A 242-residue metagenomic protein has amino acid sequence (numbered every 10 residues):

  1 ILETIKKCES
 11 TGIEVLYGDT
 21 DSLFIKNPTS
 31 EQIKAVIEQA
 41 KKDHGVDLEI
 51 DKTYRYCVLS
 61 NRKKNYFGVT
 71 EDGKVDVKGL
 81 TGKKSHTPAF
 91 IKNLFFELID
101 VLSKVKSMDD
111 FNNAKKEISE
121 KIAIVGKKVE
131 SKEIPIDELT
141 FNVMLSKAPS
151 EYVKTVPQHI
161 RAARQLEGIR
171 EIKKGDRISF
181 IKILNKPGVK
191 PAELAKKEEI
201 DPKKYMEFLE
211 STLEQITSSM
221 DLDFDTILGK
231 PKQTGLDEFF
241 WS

Functional and structural regions predicted by a protein language model:
L2-T20, I25-S242: DNA-dependent DNA polymerase catalytic subunits
